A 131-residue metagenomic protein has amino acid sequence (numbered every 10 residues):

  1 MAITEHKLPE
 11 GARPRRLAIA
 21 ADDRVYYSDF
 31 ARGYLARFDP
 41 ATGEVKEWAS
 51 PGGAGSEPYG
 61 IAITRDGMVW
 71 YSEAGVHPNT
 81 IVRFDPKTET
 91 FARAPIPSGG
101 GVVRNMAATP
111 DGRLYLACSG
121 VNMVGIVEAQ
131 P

Functional and structural regions predicted by a protein language model:
M1, D39-G43, D85-E89, E128-P131: Short loop/turn segments that connect beta-strands within beta-propeller blades
A2-K7, E44-S50, T90-I96: A short beta-strand motif characteristic of beta-propeller blades
P9-D23, G53-M68, S72, G99-D111: Beta-rich, blade/repeat-based domains predominating in secreted/periplasmic proteins but also intracellular
R13, A31-R32, A41, A54 (+4 more regions): A generic "binding-loop/recognition-motif" signal
V25-A31, V69-V76, L116-G120: Conserved beta-strand positions in repeat-built beta-propeller and related beta-rich domains
Y34-R37, N79-V82, M123-G125: A short loop-to-beta-strand structural motif that recurs across blades of beta-propeller domains
I96, G101-P131: Blade-level signature of beta-propeller repeat domains, shared across WD40, Kelch, NHL, RCC1 and BNR/Asp-box propellers
